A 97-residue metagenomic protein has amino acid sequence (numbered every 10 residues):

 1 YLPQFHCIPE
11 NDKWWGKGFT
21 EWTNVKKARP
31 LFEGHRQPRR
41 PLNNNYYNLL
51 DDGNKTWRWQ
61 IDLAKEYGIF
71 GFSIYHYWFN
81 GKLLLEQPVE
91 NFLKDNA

Functional and structural regions predicted by a protein language model:
Y1-A97: Glycan-processing catalytic domains of CAZymes
